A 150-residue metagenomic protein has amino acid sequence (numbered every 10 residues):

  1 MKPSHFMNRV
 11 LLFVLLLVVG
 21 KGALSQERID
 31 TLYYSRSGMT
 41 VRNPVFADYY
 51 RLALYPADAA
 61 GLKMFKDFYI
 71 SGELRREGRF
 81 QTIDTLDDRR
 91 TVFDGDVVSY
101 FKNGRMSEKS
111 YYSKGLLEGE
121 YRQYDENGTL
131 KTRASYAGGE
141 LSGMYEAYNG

Functional and structural regions predicted by a protein language model:
M1-T31: Bacterial Sec-dependent N-terminal signal peptides
K21-G150: Glycine/tyrosine- and acidic-biased, solvent-exposed loop/turn segments at the edges of beta-strands
